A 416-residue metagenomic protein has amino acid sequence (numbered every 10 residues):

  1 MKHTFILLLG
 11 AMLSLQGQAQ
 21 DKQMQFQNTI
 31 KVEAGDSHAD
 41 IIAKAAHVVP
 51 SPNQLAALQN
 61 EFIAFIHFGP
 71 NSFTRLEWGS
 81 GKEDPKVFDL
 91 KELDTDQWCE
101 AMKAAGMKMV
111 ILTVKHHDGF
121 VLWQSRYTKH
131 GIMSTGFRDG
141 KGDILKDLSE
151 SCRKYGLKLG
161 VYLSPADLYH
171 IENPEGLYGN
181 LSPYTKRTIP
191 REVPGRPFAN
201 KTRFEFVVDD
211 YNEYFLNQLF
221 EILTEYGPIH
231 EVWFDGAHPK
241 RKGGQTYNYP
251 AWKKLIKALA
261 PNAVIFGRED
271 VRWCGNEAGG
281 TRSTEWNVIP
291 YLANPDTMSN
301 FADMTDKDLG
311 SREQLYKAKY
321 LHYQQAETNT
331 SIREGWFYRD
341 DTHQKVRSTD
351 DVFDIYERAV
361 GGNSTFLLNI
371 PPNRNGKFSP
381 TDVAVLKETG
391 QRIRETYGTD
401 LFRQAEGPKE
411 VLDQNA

Functional and structural regions predicted by a protein language model:
M1-K22: Bacterial Sec-dependent N-terminal signal peptides
Q20-A416: Mature catalytic domains of secreted/periplasmic carbohydrate-active enzymes
